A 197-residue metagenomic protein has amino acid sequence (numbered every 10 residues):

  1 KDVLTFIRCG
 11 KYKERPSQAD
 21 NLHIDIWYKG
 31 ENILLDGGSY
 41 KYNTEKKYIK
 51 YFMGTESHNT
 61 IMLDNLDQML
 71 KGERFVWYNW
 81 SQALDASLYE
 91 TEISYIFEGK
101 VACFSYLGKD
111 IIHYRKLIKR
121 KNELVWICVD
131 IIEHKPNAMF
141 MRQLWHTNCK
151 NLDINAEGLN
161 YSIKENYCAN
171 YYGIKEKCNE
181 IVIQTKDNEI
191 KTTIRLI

Functional and structural regions predicted by a protein language model:
K1-I33, Y89-E90: Carbohydrate-active enzyme catalytic cores, enriched for enzymes that act on polyanionic acidic polysaccharides
R8-G10, K41, E45: Generic preference for well-ordered secondary structure
Y12, Y40, F104: Short, solvent-exposed loop/turn segments at secondary-structure junctions
L34-S39: Catalytic Cys-His active-site segments of thiol-dependent hydrolases/isopeptidases
T44-I197: CBM-like, beta-strand-rich accessory domains located in the C-terminal region of large, secreted polysaccharide-active
